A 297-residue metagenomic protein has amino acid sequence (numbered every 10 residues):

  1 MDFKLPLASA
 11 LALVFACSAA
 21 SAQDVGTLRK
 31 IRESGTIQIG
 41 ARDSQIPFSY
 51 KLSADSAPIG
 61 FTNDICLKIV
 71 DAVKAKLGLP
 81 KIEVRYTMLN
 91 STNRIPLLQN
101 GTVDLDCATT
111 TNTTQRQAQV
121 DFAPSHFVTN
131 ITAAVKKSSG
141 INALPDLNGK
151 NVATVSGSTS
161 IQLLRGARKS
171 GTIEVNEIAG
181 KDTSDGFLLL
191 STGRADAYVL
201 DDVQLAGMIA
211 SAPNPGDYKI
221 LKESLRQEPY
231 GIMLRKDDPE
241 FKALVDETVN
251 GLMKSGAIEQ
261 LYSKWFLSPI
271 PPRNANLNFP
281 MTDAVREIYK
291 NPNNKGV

Functional and structural regions predicted by a protein language model:
D24, L79-P96, S139, E177-L188 (+1 more regions): Short helix-initiation/N-cap motifs at beta->coil->alpha
D24-V25, K30-L105: Extracytoplasmic small-molecule ligand-binding "clamshell" domains of the periplasmic binding protein/Venus flytrap
L28, S56-P58, T109, R116-H126 (+2 more regions): A structural signal for short loop-to-beta-strand junctions that line the ligand-binding cleft of periplasmic/secreted
Q38, D43-P47, P58-A75, T111 (+3 more regions): Bilobed "Venus flytrap"/periplasmic-binding protein-like clamshell domains and structurally analogous long
D43, F127-S138, D202, A210-V249 (+1 more regions): Periplasmic-binding protein-like
G60, D64-A72, S138, P145 (+3 more regions): Extended ligand-binding regions for polar small-molecule ligands
L67, L79-D146, R286-G296: Acidic, polar ligand-binding/catalytic clefts
N93, C107-Q119, Q162-S170, L189-T192 (+2 more regions): A ligand-binding cleft/hinge motif common to bilobed small-molecule-binding domains
